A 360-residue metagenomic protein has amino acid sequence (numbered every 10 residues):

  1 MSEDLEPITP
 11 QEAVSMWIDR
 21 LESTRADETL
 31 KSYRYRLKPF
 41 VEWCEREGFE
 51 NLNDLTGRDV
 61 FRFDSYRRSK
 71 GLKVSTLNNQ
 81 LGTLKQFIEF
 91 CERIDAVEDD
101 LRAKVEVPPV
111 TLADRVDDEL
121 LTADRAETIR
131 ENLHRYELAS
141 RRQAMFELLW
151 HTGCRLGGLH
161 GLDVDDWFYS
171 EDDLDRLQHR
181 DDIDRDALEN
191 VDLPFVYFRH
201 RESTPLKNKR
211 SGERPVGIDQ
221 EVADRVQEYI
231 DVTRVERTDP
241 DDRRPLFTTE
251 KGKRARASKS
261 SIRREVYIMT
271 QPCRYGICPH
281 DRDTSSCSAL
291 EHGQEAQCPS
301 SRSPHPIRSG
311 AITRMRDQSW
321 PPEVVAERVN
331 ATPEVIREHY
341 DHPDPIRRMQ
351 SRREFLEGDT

Functional and structural regions predicted by a protein language model:
M1-E3, F355-T360: C-terminal secondary-structure termini that scaffold catalytic or DNA-interacting sites
S15-V116, R234: N-terminal core-binding DNA-recognition domain of tyrosine recombinases/integrases
E47, R263-E327, E334, H342: Short, basic (Lys/Arg/His-rich) helix/loop patches that form interaction surfaces in the mid-to-C-terminal regions
D95, L148-D166, Q318-W320, V329-A331: A short, glycine-centered helix-capping/turn motif at helix boundaries that positions DNA-contacting or catalytic
A123, E127-L156, H160, D241 (+1 more regions): Basic, Lys/Arg- and aromatic-enriched nucleic-acid-binding interface segment
G161-R225, V235-D242: Conserved tyrosine-mediated DNA breakage-rejoining catalytic core shared by Y-recombinases
P205-Q227, D241-M269, H280-T284: C-terminal catalytic core of Y-nucleophile DNA break-rejoin enzymes
V329-E354: Catalytic-site neighborhood detector that most strongly recognizes the C-terminal catalytic loop/helix of tyrosine
